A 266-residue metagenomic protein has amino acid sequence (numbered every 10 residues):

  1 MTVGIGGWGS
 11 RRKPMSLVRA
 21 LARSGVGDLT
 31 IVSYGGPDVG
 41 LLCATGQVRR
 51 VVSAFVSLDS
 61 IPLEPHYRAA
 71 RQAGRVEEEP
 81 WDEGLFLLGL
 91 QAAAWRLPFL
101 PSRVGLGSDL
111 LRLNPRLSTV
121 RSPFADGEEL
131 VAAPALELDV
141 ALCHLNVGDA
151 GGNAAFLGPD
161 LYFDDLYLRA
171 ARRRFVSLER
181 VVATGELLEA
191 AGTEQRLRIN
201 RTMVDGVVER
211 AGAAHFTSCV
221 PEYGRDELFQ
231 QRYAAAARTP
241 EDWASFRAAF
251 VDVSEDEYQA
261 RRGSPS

Functional and structural regions predicted by a protein language model:
M1-S266: Conserved alpha/beta enzyme-core scaffold
